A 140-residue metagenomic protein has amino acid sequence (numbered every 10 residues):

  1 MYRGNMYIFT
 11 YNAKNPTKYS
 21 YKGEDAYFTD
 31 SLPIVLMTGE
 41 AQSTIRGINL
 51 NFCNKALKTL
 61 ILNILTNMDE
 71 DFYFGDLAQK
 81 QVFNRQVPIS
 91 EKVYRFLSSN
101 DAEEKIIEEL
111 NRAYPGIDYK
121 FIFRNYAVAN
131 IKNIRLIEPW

Functional and structural regions predicted by a protein language model:
M1-Y27: Short coil-to-beta transition motif at edge beta-strands of beta-rich domains
Y7-F9, M37, G47, L77 (+1 more regions): Short beta-strand element of the conserved SAM-dependent methyltransferase core
T10, P16-S20, R46, N54 (+2 more regions): An almost-null, non-specific background feature that weakly reflects generic protein context rather than any particular
T10-Y11, M37-G39, N49-F52, F123 (+1 more regions): Surface-exposed beta-strand edges and flanking loops
S20, S31, S43, S90 (+1 more regions): Generic serine detector
G23-L65: Basic/aromatic-rich interaction segments and small domains that mediate binding to polyanionic partners
F52-W140: Intrinsically disordered, low-complexity, charged/polar segments
